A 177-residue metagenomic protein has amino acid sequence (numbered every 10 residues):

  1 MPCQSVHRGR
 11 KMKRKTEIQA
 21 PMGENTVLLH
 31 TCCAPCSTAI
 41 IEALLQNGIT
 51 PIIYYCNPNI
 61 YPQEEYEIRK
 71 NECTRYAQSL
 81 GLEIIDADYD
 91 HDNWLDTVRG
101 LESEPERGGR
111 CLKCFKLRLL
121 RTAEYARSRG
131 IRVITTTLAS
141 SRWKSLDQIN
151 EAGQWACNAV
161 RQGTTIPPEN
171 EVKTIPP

Functional and structural regions predicted by a protein language model:
C3-P177: Nucleotide-activated chemistry modules centered on ATP-dependent adenylation/adenylyltransferase
